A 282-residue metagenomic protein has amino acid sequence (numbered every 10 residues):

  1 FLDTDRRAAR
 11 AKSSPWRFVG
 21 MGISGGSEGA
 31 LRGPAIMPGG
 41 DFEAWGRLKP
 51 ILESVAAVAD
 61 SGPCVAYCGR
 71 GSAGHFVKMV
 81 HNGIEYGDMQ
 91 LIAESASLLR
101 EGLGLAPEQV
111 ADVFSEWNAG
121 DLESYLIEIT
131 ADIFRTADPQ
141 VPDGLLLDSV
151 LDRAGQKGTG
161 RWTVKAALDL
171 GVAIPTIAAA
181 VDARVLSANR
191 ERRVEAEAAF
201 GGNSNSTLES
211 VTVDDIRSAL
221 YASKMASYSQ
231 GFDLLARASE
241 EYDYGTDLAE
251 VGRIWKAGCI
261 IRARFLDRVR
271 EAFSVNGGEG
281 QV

Functional and structural regions predicted by a protein language model:
L2-A111, A119-S149, A183-L208: Rossmann-fold dinucleotide-binding core
V80-G87, V113, T130, V150 (+4 more regions): Short alpha-helical scaffolding segments that buttress acidic/His motifs in well-ordered protein cores
Y86, W117, A154, D215-A226 (+2 more regions): A short glycine-/small-residue-rich loop at the edge of a beta-strand within enzyme catalytic domains
L99-D112, A167-V172, E241-Y244: Inter-helical turn/loop segments and adjacent helix faces that build the functional surface of alpha-helical bundle
E116-W117, S239-G277: Small-residue-rich helix-loop
V141-S227: A conserved active-site cap/scaffold subdomain adjacent to cofactor or substrate pockets
G278-V282: Short, intrinsically disordered, charge-balanced linker/junction segments flanking boundaries in proteins
